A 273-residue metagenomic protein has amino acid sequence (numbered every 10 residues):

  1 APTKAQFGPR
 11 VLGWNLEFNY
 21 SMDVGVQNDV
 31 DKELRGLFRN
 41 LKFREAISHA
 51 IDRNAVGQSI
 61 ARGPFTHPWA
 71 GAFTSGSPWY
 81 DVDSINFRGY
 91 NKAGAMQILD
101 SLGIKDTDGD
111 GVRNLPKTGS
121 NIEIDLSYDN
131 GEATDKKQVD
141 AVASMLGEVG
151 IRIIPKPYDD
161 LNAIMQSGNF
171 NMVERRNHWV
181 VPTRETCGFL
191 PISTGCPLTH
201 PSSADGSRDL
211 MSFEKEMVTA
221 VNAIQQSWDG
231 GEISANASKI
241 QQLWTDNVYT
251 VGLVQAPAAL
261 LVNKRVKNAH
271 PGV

Functional and structural regions predicted by a protein language model:
A1-R62, H67, G76-Y249: Extracytoplasmic/periplasmic ligand-capture domains
G76-D81, A256-P257, G272-V273: Extracellular/periplasmic juxtamembrane helices and adjacent flexible linkers that interface with membrane partners
L253: Glycine-rich and polybasic anion-binding loops at the starts of cofactor/ligand-binding domains
L260-V273: Long beta-strand-rich cores associated with HINT superfamily self-processing modules
